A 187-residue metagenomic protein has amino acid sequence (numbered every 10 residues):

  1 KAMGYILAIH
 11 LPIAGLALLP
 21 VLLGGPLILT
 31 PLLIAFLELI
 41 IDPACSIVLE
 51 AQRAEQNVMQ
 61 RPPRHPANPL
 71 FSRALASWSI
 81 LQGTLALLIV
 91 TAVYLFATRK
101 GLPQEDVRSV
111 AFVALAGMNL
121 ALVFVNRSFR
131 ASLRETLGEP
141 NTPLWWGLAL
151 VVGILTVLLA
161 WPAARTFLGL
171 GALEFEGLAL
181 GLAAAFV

Functional and structural regions predicted by a protein language model:
K1-L133: Membrane-embedded transport module
Y5, L18-V21, L102, A164-V187: Cytosolic catalytic headpiece
L16, I89-V93, V151-T166: Hydrophobic alpha-helical transmembrane segments in multi-pass integral membrane proteins
G24-L29, P63-F71, L137-G138, T156-L158 (+1 more regions): Short, exposed beta-strand "edge-strand" segments with a Pro/Gly-rich flavor and a Y/T-containing core
W78, W145-W146, W161: A residue-identity detector for tryptophan
P103-V107, N141-T142, W161: Short, structured coil/loop segments at alpha-helix boundaries
E135-L144: Cytoplasmic-side transmembrane-helix entry/capping segments in multi-pass membrane proteins
P143-V152: Small-residue-rich segments of transmembrane alpha-helices in multi-pass membrane proteins, especially helix faces
